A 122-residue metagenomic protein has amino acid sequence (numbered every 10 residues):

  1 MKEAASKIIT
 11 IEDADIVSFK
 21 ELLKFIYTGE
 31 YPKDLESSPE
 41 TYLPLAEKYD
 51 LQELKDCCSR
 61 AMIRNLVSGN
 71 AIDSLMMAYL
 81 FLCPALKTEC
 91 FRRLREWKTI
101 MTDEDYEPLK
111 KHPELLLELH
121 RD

Functional and structural regions predicted by a protein language model:
M1-S68: Canonical BTB/POZ domain core
S38-D122: Alpha-helical scaffold in the C-terminal half of BTB/POZ domains and their immediate C-terminal extension
